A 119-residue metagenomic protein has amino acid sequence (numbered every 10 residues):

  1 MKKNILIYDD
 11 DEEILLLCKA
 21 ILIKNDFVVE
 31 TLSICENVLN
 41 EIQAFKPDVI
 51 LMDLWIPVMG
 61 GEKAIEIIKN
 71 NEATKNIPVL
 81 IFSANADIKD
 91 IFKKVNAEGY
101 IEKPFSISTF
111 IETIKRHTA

Functional and structural regions predicted by a protein language model:
E12-E30: Two-component/phosphorelay signaling modules centered on CheY-like receiver
T31-V49: Acidic, metal-coordinating helix/loop segments flanking the phosphotransfer/catalytic sites of two-component signaling
D53: Active-site residues of response regulator receiver
I56: Receiver (REC) domain active-site loop signature in two-component systems and cognate sites in sensor histidine kinases
L80-F82: Hydrophobic/aromatic residues positioned on beta-strands within the core alpha/beta folds
F105-R116: C-terminal output helix
